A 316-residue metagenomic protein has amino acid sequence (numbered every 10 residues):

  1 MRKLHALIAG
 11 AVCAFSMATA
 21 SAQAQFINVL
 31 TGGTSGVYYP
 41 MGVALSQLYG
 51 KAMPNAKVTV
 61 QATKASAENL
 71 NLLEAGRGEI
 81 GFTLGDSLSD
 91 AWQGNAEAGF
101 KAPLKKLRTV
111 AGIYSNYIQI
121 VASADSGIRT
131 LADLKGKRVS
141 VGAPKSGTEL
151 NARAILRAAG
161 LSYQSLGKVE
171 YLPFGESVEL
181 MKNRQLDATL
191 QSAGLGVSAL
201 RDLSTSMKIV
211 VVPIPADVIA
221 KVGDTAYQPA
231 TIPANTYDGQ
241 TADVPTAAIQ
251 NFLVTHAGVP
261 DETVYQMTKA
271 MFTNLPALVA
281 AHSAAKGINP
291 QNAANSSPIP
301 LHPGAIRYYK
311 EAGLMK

Functional and structural regions predicted by a protein language model:
A9-S16: Bacterial N-terminal signal peptides
M17-A24: Sec/Tat signal peptide C-region and signal peptidase I cleavage site
A24-D90: N-terminal (or domain-start) structured segment
I27-A52, A56-K57, N116-N183, P276 (+3 more regions): Bilobed "Venus flytrap"/periplasmic-binding protein-like clamshell domains and structurally analogous long
G85, A96-E97, S126, S162-V254 (+1 more regions): Pocket-lining segment of extracytoplasmic ligand-binding domains
G99-I113, I118, T236-P245: A structural signal for short loop-to-beta-strand junctions that line the ligand-binding cleft of periplasmic/secreted
K137-A154, A226-S297: Ligand-binding clefts/hinges and TM-proximal coupling segments of bilobed small-molecule sensing domains
V169, E176, K182-N183, A193-V211 (+3 more regions): An extracytoplasmic/periplasmic, membrane-proximal ligand-sensing/linker region
